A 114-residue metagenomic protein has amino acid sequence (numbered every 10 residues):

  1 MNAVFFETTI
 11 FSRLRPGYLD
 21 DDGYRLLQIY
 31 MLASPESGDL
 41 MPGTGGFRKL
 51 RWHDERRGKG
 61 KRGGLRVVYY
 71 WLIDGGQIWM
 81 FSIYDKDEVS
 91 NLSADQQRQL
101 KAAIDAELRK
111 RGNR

Functional and structural regions predicted by a protein language model:
M1-D22: Arg/Lys-rich, positively charged N-terminal/basic patches that mediate binding to nucleic acids
E7, G23, L27, G46 (+3 more regions): Amphipathic alpha-helical interface surfaces
L19-D39: Compact soluble domain cores
D39-I83, E88: Basic/aromatic recognition patch in beta-strand/loop cores that engages polyanionic ligands
W71-R114: Enriched for short, Lys/Arg-rich terminal
